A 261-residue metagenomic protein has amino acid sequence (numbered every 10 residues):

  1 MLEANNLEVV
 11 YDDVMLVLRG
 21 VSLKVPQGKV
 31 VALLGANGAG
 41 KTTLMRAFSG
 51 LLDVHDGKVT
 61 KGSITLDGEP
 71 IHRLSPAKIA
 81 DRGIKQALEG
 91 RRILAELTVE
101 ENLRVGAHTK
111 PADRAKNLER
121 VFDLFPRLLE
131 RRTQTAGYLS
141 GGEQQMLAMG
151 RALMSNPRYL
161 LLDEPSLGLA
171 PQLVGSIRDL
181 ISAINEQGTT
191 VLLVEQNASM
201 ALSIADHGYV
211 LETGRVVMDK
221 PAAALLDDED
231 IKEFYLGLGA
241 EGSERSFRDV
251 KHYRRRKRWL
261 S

Functional and structural regions predicted by a protein language model:
L2-A4, V17-L18: Conserved structural motif at the start of ABC-family nucleotide-binding domains
L34-A39: The feature captures the beta-strand-to-loop junction immediately N-terminal to the Walker
S49: Helix-to-loop junction immediately C-terminal to a conserved catalytic motif
T135-L139, E143: Conserved ABC ATPase signature
A152-L153: ABC ATPase C-loop
H207, D219: Short, glycine/charged-rich "phosphate-handling" switch motifs in NTP-dependent and phosphotransfer domains
L236-S261: ABC ATPase nucleotide-binding domains
